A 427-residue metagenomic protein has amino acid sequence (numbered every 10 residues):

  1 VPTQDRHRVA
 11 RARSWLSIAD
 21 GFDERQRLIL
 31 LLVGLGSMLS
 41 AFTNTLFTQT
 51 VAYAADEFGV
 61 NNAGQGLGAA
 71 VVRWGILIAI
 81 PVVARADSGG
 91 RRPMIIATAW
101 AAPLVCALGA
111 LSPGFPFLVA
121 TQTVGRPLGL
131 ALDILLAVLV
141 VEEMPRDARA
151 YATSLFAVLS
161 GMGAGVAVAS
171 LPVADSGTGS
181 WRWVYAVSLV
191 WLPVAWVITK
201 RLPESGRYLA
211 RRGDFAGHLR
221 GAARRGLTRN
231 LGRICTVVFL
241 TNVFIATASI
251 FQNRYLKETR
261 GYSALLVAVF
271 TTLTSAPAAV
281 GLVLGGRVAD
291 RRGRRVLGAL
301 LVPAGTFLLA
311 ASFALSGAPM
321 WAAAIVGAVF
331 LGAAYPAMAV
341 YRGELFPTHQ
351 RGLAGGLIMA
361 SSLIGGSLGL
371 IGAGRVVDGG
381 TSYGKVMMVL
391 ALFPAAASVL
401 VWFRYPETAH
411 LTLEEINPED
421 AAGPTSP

Functional and structural regions predicted by a protein language model:
V1-F42: Cytosolic juxtamembrane N-terminal segment immediately preceding the first transmembrane helix of multi-pass
L28-N62, A248-N253, G369: Extracytoplasmic
F47-T48, T228-A279: Extracytoplasmic gate region of multi-pass secondary transporters
G59, G90, L111-P116, P145 (+3 more regions): Helix-breaking motifs and short loop linkers at transmembrane-helix boundaries and internal kinks in secondary membrane
A69-A84, T272-L284: Central cavity-lining transmembrane alpha-helices of secondary-active solute carriers, predominantly the Major
I78-P113, R292: Conserved MFS/SLC helix-loop-helix module at the cytosolic interface between two early adjacent transmembrane helices
T121-V158: Cytoplasmic helix-loop-helix junction between adjacent transmembrane helices in 12-TM secondary transporters
A148-D175, M359-L370: Glycine-rich segments within core transmembrane alpha-helices of 12-TM secondary carriers
